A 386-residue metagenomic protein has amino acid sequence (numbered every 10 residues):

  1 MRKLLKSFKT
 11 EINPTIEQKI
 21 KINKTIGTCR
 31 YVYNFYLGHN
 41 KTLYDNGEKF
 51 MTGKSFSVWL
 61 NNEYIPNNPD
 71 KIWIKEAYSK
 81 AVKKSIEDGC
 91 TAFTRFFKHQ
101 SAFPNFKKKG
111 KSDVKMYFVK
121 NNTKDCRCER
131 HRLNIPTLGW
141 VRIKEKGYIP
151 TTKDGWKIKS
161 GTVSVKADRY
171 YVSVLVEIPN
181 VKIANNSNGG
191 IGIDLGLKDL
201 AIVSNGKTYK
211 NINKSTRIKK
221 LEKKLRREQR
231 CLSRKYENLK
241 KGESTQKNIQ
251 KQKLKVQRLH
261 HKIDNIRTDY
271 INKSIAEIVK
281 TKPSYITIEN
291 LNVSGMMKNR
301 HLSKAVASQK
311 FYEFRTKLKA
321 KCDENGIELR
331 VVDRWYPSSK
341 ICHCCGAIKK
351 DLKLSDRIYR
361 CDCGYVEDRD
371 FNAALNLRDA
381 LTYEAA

Functional and structural regions predicted by a protein language model:
M1-V82: Gly/serine-rich nucleotide phosphate-binding loop at the start of the catalytic core of nucleotide/ADP-ribose-handling
K6, T151-D154, K166-A386: Positively charged, helix-rich recognition surfaces that bind polyanionic ligands
S7-E11, W140, S160, G190: Well-ordered beta-strand positions in beta-sheet-rich domains
K9-E11, D88, R132, Y171-S173 (+1 more regions): Beta-strand secondary-structure signal
Y36, A81, S85-F96, R369-L381 (+1 more regions): Stable alpha-helical structural segments in soluble proteins, enriched in small hydrophobic residues
L37-Y44, F93, F97-P104, I178: Long, hydrophobic, amphipathic alpha-helical segments used as structural scaffolds
S55-R169: Acidic carboxylate diad motif detector
